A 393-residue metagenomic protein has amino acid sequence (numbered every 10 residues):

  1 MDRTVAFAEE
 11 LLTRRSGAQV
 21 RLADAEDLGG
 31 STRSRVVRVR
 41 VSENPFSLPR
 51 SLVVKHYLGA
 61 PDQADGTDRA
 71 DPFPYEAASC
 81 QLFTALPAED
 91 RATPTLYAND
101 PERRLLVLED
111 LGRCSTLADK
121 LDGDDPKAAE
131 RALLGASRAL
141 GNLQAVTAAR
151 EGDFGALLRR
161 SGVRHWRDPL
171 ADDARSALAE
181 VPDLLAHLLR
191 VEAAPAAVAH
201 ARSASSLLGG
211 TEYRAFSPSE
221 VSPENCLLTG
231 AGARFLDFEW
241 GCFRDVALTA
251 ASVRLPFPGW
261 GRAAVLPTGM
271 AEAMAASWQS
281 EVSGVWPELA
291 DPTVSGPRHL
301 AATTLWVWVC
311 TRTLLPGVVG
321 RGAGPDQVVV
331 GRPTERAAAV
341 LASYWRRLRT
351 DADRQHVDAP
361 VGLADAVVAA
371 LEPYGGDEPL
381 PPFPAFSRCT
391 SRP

Functional and structural regions predicted by a protein language model:
M1-E102, P195, T229-A233, A352-P393: Conserved NTP-binding catalytic cores of kinases and kinase-like/nucleotidyltransferase enzymes across multiple kinase
M1-T4, G155-S205, V282, R346-H356 (+1 more regions): Active-site catalytic-loop/activation-segment of kinase and kinase-like phosphoryl-transfer enzymes
G29-V53, A201-L248: Active-site acidic catalytic loop and adjacent metal/ATP-binding pocket of ATP-dependent phosphoryl transfer enzymes
E76, C80-F83, L140-L143, V253: AlphaC helix (C-helix) of the protein kinase catalytic domain N-lobe, especially the conserved acidic-hydrophobic
R103-S115: Conserved short submotifs of the Hanks-type protein kinase catalytic core that shape the nucleotide-binding pocket
C114-G155, A201: Conserved kinase catalytic-core helix
L248-P287, A302-A323: Active-site activation/catalytic loop segments of kinase-like enzymes and analogous catalytic loops in related
T304-P393: ATP/Mg2+ or Mg2+-diphosphate-binding catalytic cores that bind nucleotide phosphates or diphosphates via glycine-rich
